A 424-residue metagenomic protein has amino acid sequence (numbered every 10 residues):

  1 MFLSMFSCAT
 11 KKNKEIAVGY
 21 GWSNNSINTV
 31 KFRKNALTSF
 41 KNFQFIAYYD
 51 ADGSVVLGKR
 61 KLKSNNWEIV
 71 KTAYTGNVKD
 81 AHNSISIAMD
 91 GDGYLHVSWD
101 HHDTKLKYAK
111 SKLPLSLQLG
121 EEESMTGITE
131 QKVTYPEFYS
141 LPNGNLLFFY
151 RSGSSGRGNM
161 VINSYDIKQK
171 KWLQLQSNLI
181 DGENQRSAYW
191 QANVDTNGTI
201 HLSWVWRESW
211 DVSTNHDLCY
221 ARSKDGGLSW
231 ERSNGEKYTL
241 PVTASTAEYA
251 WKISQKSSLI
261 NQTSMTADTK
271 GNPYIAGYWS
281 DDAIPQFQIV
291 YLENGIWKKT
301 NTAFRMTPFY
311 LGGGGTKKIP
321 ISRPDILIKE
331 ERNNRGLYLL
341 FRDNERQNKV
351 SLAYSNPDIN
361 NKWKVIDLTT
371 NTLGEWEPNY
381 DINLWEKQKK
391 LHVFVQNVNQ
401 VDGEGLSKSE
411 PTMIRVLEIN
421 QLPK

Functional and structural regions predicted by a protein language model:
M1-K12: Bacterial Sec-dependent N-terminal signal peptides
K11-K424: Extracellular, repeat-based ectodomains that mediate carbohydrate processing or recognition
